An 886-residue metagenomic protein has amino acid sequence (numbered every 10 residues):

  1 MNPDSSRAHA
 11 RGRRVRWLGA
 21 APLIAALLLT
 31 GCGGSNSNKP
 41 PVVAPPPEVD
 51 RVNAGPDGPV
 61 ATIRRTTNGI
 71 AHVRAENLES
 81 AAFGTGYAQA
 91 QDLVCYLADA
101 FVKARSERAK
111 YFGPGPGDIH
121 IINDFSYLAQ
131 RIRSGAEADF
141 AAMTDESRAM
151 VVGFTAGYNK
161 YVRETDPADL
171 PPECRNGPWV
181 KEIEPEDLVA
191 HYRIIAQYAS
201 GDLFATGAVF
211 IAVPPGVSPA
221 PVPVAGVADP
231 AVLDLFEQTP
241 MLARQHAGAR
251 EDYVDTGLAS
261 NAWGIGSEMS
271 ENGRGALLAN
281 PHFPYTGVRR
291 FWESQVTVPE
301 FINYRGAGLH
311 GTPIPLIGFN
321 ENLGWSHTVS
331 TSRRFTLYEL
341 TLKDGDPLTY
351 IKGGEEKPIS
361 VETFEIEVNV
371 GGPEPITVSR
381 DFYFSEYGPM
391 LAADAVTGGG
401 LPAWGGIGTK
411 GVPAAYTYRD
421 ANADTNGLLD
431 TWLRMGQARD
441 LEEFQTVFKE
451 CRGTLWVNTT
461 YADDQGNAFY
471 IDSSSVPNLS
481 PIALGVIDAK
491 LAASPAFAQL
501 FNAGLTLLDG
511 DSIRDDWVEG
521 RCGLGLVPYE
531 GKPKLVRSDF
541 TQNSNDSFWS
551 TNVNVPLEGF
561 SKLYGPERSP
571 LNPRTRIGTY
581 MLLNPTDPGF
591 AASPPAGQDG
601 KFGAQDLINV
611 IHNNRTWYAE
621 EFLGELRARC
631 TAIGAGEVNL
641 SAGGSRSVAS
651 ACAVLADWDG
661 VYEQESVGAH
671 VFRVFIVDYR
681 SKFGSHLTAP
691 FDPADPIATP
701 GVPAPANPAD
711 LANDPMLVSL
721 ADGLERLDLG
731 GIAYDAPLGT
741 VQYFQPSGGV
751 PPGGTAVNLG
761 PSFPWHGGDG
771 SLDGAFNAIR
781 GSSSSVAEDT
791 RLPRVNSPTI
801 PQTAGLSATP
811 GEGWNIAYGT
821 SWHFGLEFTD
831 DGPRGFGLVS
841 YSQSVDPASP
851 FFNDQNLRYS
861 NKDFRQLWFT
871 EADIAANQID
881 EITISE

Functional and structural regions predicted by a protein language model:
M1-R14: N-terminal secretory signal peptides that target proteins for export/translocation
L29-G31: C-terminal motif of bacterial Sec signal peptides marking the signal peptidase cleavage site
G33-N36: Bacterial signal peptide processing site
P45-A276, P281-V288, P299-F301, G306-G308 (+2 more regions): Substrate-recognition/specificity elements adjacent to catalytic centers across diverse enzyme folds
A81-G84, R133-A149, T417-R419, L429-M435 (+3 more regions): Second-shell loop/turn segments in exported
V298-P299, Y304-G308, G318-L323, H327-F501: Glycine- and hydrophobic-rich flexible loops that cap the catalytic core of alpha/beta enzyme folds
F335, T454-P588: Hydrophobic alpha-helical segments
S544, W549-E637, S641, Q745-E886: Terminal end segments
